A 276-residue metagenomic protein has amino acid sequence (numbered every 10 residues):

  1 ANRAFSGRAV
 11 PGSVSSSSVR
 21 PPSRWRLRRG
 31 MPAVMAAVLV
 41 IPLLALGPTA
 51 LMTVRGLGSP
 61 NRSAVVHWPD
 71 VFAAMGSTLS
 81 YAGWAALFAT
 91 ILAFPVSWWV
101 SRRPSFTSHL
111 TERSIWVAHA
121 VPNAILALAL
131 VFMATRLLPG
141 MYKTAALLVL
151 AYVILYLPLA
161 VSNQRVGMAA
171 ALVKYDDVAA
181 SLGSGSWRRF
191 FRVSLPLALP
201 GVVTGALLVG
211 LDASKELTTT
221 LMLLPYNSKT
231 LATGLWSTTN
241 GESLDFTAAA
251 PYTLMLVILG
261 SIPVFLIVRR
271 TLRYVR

Functional and structural regions predicted by a protein language model:
A1, A36-L43, I154, V161-Q164 (+3 more regions): Transmembrane alpha-helices
A1, P21-L51, T111-R113: N-terminal signal-anchor/first transmembrane alpha helix
A1-R3, S23-G30, T53-D70, S214 (+2 more regions): Interhelical loop and adjacent transmembrane-helix boundary motif in polytopic membrane transport permeases
A1-W25, W99-T107, R165-K174, A180 (+2 more regions): C-terminal transmembrane helix and the adjacent membrane-cytosol boundary/short C-terminal tail of inner/organellar
G12-S23, S59, P69-F72, F106-T111 (+4 more regions): Membrane-interfacial helix termini and adjacent extracytoplasmic/periplasmic loops of multi-pass transporters
G30-A36, P95-L130, D176: Cytoplasmic-entry segments and transmembrane alpha-helices of multi-pass inner-membrane transporters
L44, L51, P69-R102, T107-L110: Transmembrane alpha-helix signature in integral membrane proteins
G47-R55, I91-V96, L128, L147 (+3 more regions): Membrane-embedded alpha-helices of multi-pass transport/permease systems
